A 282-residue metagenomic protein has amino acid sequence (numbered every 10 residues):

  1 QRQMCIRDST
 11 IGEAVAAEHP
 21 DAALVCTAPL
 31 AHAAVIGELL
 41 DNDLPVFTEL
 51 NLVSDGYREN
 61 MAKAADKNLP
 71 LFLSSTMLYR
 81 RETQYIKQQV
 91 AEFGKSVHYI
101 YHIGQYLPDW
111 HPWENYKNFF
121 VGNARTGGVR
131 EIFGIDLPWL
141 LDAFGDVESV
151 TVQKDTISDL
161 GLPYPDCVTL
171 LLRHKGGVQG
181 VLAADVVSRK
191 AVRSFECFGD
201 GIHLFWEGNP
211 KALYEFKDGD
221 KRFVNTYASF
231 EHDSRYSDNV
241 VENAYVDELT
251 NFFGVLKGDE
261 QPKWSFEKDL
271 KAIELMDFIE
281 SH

Functional and structural regions predicted by a protein language model:
Q1-I6: Short, small-residue-biased leader/transition segments that mark boundaries at the very start of proteins
R7-K63: Beta-loop-alpha module in the N-terminal Rossmann-like domain of NAD(P)-dependent dehydrogenases, especially those
V15, A22-V25, K175, D247-H282: C-terminal helix-rich "cap/oligomerization" subdomain common to oxidoreductases
N42-L44, D66-P70, V178: A short helix->loop->beta-strand "cap" motif at the edges of active sites that frequently abuts
T48, L71-L73, W206: Hydrophobic residues in well-ordered beta-strands that form the structural core
E59-M77, G94-Y101: Rossmann-fold dehydrogenase core element
M77-Q153, S158-G161: Predominantly a Rossmann-like dinucleotide-binding segment in NAD(P)-dependent oxidoreductases
I132, L137-A212, N239-E242, V246-D259 (+1 more regions): Contiguous beta-strand/loop segments that form the cofactor/metal-binding neighborhood of enzyme cores
